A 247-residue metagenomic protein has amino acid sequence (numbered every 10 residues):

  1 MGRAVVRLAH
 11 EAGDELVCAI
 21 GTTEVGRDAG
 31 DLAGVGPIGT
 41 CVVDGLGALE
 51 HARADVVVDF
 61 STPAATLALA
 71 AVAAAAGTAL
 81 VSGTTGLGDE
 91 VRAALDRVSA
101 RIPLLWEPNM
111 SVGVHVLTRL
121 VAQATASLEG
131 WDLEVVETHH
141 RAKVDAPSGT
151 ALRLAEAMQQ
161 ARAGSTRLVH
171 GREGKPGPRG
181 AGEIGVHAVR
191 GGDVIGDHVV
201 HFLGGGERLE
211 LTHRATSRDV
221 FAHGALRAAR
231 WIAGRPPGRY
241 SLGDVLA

Functional and structural regions predicted by a protein language model:
G2-H51, E129-A247: C-terminal substrate-binding/catalytic lobe of Rossmann-fold NAD(P)-dependent oxidoreductases
A19, L80-V81: Hydrophobic residues within beta-strands of alpha/beta enzymes
T22, T85-L87, N109-S111, T138-R141: Short, ordered loop/turn segments at secondary-structure junctions
V57-V58: N-terminal Rossmann-like NAD(P) cofactor-binding module of classical short-chain dehydrogenase/reductase
S61, N109, R214-T216: Structured loop/turn residues at secondary-structure junctions
S61-T62, T85, A188-R190: Short glycine-/small-residue-rich Rossmann-like dinucleotide-binding loops
A64-A76, S82-W106, V112-A124: Rossmann-fold NAD(P)-binding glycine/threonine-rich loop
